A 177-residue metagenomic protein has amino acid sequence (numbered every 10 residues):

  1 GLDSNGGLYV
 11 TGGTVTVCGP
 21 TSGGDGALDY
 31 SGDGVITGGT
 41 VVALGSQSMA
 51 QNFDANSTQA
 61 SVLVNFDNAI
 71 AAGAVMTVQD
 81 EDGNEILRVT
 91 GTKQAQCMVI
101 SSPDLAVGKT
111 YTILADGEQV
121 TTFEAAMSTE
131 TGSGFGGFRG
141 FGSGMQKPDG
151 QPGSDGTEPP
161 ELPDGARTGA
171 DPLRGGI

Functional and structural regions predicted by a protein language model:
G1-I177: A composition-driven surface/loop motif
